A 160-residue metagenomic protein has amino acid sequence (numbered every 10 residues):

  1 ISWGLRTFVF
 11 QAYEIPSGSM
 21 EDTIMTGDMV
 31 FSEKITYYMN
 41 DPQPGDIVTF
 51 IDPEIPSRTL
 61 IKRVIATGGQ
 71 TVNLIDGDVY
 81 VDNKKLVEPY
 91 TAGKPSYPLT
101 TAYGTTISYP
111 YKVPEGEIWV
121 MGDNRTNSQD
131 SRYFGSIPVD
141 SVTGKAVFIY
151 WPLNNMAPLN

Functional and structural regions predicted by a protein language model:
G4, F8, Y13-E14, D22-N160: Soluble "head" domains of membrane/secretory-pathway proteins
